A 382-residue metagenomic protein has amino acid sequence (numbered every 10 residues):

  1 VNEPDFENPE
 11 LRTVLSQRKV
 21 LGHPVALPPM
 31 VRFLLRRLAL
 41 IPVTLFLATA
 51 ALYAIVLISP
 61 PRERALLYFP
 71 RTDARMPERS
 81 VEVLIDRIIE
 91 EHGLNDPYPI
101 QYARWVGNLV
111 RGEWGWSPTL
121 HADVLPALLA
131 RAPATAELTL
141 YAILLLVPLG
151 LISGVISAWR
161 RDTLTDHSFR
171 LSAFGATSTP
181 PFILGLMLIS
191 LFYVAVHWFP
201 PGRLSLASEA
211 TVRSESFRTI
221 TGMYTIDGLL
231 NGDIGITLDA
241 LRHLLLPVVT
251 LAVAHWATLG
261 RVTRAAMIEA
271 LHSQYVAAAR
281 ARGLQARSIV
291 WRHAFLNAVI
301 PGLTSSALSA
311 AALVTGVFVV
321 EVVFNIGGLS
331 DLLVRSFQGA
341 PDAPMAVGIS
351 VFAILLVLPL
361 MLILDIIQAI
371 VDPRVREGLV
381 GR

Functional and structural regions predicted by a protein language model:
V1-I41, R161-T163, I366-R382: Transmembrane alpha-helical segments of polytopic membrane transport and secretion proteins
V20-M30, H92-L151: An internal, D/E-rich "acidic patch" concept
G22-R32, P42-I58, L138, G150 (+1 more regions): Helix-terminus/capping and membrane-interface signal
M30, L34, L38, L84 (+12 more regions): Hydrophobic alpha-helical segments of integral membrane proteins, encompassing both true transmembrane helices
V31, A132-P133, E137, Y141-T165 (+2 more regions): Alpha-helical transmembrane segments of integral membrane proteins, especially multi-pass inner/plasma-membrane
F33, T49, Y53, L57 (+4 more regions): Transmembrane-helix boundary motif in ABC transporter permease subunits
I41, R131, T135, L171-F174 (+2 more regions): Residue-level signal for discrete positions within transmembrane alpha-helices of multi-pass small-molecule
T44-I100, V196-N231: Hydrophobic alpha-helical transmembrane segments of membrane transport/permease proteins and related membrane-embedded
